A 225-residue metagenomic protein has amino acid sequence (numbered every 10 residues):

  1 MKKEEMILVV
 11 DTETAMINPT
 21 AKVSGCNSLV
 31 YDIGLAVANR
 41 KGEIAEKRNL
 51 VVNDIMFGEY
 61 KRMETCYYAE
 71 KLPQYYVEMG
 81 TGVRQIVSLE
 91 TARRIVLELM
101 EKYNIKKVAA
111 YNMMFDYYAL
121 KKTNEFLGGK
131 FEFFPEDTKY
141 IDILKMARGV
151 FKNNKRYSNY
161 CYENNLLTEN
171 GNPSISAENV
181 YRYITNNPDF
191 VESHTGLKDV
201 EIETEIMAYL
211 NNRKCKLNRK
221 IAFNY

Functional and structural regions predicted by a protein language model:
K2-T123: Conserved non-catalytic scaffold segment of RNase H-like nuclease domains
T12-M16, K145, I202: Short, glycine/acidic-enriched loop or turn micro-motifs at the edges of active sites
I17-P19, R148, E205: Conserved protein kinase catalytic core
M79-V83, G129-F134, N187-E192: Short, polar/flexible loop-turn hinges at active-site or ligand-entry regions and domain interfaces
K107-M114, Y118-A119, N159-Y225: Acidic, Mg2+-coordinating catalytic module of metal-dependent nucleases/exonucleases that use a two-metal-ion mechanism
M114-K139: Substrate-recognition/cap helix-loop segment adjacent to the acidic, metal-dependent catalytic center of Asp-based
F134-I141, M146, E192-V200: Short, surface-exposed recognition loops or helix-turn segments adjacent to catalytic cores
Y140-T168: Short alpha-helix plus adjacent loop in nuclease-associated cores
